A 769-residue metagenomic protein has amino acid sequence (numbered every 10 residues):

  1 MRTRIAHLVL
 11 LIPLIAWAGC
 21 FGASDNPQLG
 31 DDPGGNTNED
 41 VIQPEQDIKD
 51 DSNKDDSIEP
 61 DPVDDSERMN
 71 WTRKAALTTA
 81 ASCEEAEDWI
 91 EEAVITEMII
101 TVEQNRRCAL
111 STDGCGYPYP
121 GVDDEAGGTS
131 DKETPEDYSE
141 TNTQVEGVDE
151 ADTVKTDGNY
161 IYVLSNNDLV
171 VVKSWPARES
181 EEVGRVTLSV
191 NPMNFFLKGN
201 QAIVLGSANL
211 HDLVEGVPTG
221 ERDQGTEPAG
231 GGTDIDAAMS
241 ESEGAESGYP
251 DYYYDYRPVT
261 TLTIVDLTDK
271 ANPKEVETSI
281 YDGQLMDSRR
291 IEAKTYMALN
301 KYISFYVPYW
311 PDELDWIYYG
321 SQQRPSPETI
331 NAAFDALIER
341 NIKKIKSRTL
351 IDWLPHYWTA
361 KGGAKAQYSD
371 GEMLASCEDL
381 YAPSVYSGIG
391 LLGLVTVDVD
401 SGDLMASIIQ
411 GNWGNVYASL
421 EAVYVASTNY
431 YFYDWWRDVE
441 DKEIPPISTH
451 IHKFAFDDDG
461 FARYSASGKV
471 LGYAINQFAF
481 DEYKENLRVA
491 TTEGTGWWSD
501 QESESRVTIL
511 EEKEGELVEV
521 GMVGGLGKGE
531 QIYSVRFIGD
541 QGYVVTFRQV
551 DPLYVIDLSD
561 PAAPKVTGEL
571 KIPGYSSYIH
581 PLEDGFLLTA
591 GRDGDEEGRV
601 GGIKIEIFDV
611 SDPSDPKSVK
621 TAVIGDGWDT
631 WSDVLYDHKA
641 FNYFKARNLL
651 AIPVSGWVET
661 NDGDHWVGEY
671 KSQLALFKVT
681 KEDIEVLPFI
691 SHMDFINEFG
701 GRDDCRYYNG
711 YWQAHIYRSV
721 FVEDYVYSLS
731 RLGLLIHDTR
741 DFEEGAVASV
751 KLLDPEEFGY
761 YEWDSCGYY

Functional and structural regions predicted by a protein language model:
M1-V9: Bacterial N-terminal signal peptides that target proteins for export
V9-W17: Bacterial N-terminal signal peptides
C20-G35, E39-D50, K54-Y769: Beta-sheet-rich non-transmembrane sensory/scaffold domains
